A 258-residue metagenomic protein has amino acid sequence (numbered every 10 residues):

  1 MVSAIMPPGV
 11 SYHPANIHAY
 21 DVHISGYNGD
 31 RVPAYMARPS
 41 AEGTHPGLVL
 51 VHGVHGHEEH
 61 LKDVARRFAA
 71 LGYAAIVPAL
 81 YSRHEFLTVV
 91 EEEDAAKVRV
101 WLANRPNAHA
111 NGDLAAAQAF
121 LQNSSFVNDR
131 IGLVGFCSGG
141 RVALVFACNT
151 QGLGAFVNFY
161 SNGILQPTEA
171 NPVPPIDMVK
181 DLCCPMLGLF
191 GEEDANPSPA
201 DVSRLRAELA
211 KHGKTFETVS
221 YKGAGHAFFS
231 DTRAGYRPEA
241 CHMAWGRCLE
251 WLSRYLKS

Functional and structural regions predicted by a protein language model:
M1-S258: N-terminal cap/leader regions of alpha/beta-hydrolase-fold enzymes, predominantly small-molecule hydrolases
